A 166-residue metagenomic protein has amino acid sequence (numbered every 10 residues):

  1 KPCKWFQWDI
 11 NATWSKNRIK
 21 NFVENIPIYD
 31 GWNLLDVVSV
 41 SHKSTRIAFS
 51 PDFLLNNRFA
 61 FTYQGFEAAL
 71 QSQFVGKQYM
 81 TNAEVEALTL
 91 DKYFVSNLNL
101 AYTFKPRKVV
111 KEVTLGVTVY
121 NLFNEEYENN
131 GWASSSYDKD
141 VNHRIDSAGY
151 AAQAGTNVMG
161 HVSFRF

Functional and structural regions predicted by a protein language model:
K1, I10, N57-F61, L70 (+3 more regions): Residues on the lipid-exposed face of transmembrane beta-strands in outer-membrane beta-barrel proteins
K1-N82: Gram-negative outer-membrane beta-barrel transporters
F6-W14, V95-N99, E112: Transmembrane beta-barrel strand/turn architecture of Gram-negative outer membrane proteins
R18, Q73-M80, T103-F166: C-terminal beta-signal and adjacent terminal beta-strands/loops of Gram-negative outer-membrane beta-barrel proteins
P27-G31, A87-L90, S134-K139: Short, low-complexity, polar/charged sequence segments that are solvent-exposed and flexible
T45-P51, E86-K92, G149-A154: Replace "Gram-negative outer membrane beta-barrel proteins" with "bacterial and organellar outer membrane beta-barrel
P51-L55, K92-S96, K111, A154-V158: Residues that define the transmembrane beta-barrel architecture of outer-membrane proteins
L54-N57, M80-L90, Y102-K105: Generic detector of contiguous secondary-structure segments
